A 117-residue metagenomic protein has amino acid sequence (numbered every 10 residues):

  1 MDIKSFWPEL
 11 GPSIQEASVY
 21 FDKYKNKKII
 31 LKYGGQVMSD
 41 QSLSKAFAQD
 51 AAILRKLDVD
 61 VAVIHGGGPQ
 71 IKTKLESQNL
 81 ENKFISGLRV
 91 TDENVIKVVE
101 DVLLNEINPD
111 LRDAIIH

Functional and structural regions predicted by a protein language model:
M1-H117: Nucleotide/pyrophosphate-binding catalytic subdomain
